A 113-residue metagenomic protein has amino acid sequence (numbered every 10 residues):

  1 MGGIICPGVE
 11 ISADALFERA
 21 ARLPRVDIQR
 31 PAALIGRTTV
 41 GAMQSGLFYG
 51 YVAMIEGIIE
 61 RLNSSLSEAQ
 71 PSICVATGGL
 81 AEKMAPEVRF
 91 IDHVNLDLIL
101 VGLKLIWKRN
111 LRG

Functional and structural regions predicted by a protein language model:
M1-I11: Hydrophobic, well-structured mid-protein blocks that either form specific transmembrane helices
S12-G113: ATP-binding/phosphotransfer module of carbohydrate and carboxylate kinases, centering on a glycine-rich
